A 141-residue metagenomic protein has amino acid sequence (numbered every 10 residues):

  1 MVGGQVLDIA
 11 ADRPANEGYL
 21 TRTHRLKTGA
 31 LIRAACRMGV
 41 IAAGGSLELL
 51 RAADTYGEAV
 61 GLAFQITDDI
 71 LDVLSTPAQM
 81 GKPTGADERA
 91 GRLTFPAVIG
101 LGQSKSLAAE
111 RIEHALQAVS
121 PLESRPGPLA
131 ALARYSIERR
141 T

Functional and structural regions predicted by a protein language model:
M1-T141: All-alpha prenyltransferase/terpene-synthase fold signal
